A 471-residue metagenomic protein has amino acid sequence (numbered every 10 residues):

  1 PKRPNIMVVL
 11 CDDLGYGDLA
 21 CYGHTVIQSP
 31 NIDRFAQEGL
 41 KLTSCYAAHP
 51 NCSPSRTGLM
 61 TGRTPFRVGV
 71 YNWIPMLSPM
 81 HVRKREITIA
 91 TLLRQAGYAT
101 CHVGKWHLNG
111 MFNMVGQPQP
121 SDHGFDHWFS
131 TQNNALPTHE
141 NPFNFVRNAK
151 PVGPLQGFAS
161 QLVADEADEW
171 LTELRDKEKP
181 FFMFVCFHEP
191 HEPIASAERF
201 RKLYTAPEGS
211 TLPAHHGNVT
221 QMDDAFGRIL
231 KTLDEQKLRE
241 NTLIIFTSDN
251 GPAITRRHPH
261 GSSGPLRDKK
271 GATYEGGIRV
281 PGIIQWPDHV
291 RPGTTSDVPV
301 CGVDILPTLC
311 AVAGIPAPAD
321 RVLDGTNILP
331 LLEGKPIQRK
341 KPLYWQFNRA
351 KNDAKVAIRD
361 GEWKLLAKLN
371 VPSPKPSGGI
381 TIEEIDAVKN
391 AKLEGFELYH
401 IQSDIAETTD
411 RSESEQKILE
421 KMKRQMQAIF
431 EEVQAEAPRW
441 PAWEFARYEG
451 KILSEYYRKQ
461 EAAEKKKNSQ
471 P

Functional and structural regions predicted by a protein language model:
P1-E397, I405-E431, A435-P471: Formylglycine-dependent sulfatase
H400: Glycine-rich, acidic loop regions that bind phosphate or pyrophosphate groups
